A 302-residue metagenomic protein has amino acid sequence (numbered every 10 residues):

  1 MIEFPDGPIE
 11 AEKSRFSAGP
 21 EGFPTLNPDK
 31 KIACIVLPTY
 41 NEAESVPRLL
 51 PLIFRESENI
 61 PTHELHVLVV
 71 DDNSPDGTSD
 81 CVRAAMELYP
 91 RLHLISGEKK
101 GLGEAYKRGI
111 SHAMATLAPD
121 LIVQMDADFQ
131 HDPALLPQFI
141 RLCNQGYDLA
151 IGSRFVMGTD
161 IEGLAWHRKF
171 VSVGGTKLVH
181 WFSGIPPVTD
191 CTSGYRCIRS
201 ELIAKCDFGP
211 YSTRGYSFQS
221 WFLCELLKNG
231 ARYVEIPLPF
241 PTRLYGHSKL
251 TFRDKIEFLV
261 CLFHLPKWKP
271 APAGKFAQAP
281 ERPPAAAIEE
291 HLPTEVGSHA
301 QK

Functional and structural regions predicted by a protein language model:
M1-I32, I185, F208-K302: Hydrophobic helical membrane-anchoring modules
A18-P24, E42-E58: Short, well-formed alpha-helical segments that are part of the catalytic scaffolds of diverse glycosyltransferases
L37, P61-N73, E98: Short beta-strand/loop segment that forms part of the nucleotide-sugar
E42-S45, S74, L102, D132: Donor nucleotide-sugar binding loop of glycosyltransferases
E44-R48, D76-A85: Acidic helix N-cap motif at the loop->helix transition within catalytic regions of sugar-transfer enzymes
D71-D80, F129: A conserved acidic beta->alpha catalytic loop
R91, G97-H112, L121, D132-Y216 (+1 more regions): Acceptor/aglycone-binding surface of glycosyltransferases and processive sugar-polymer synthases
A118-D128: Short beta-strand-to-loop acidic/aromatic patch adjacent to the donor-nucleotide binding site
